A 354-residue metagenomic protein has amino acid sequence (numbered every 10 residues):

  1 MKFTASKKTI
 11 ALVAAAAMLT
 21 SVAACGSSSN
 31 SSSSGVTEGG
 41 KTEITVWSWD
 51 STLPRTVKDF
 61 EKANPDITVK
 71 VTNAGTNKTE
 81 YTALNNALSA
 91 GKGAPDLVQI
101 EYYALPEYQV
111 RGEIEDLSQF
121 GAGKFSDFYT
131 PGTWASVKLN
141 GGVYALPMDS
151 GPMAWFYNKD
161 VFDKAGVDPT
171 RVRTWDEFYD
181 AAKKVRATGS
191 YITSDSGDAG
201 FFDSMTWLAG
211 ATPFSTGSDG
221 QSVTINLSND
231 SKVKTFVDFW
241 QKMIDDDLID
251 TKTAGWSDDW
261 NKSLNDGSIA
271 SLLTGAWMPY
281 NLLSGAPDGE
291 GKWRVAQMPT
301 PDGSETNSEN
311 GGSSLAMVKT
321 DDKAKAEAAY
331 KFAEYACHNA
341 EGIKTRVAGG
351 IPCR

Functional and structural regions predicted by a protein language model:
K2-P106, P287, D302-G303, A324-K325 (+1 more regions): Conserved N-terminal structural module of periplasmic/extracytoplasmic solute-binding proteins
N73-A83, Y103, R173-Y179, K252-D266: Short helix-initiation/N-cap motifs at beta->coil->alpha
Y81-G93, R111, V161-F162, D180-A187 (+1 more regions): Short helices/loops that flank or line small-molecule/ion binding pockets
N86, A94-D96, F125-V161, Y191-I192 (+1 more regions): A structural signal for short loop-to-beta-strand junctions that line the ligand-binding cleft of periplasmic/secreted
D96-Q99, A270-G275, R294: Paired acidic/hydrophobic, glycine-rich loop segments that form the ligand-binding mouth/hinge of periplasmic-binding
Y102-M153, Y179, M205-W207, R294-A296: Hinge/lid segment of periplasmic solute-binding proteins
A182-K183, S222-T253: Glycine-centered hinge/linker elements that transmit conformational signals in sensory and ligand-binding systems
D238, D245-D246, G285-P352: Extracytoplasmic/periplasmic substrate-recognition and gating elements
